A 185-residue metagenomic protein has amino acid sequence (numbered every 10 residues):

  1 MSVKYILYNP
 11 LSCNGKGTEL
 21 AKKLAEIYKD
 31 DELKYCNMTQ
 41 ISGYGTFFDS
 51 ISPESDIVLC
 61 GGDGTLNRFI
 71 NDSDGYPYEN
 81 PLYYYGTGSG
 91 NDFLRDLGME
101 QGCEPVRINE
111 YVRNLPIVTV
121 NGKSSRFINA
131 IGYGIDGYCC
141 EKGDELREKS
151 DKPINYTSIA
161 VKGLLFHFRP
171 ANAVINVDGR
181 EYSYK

Functional and structural regions predicted by a protein language model:
M1-C60, N67, N71-Y78, M99 (+1 more regions): ATP/NTP phosphate-donor binding region
Y5-Y8, K34-C36, G75-K185: Catalytic core of DAGKc-family lipid kinases
C60-G61, Y85: Structural motif
G64-N67, R113: Short, contiguous clusters of charged residues that form electrostatic/catalytic patches at enzyme active sites, used
L66-F69, N91-F93: Short active-site-adjacent helix-start/loop capping segments
